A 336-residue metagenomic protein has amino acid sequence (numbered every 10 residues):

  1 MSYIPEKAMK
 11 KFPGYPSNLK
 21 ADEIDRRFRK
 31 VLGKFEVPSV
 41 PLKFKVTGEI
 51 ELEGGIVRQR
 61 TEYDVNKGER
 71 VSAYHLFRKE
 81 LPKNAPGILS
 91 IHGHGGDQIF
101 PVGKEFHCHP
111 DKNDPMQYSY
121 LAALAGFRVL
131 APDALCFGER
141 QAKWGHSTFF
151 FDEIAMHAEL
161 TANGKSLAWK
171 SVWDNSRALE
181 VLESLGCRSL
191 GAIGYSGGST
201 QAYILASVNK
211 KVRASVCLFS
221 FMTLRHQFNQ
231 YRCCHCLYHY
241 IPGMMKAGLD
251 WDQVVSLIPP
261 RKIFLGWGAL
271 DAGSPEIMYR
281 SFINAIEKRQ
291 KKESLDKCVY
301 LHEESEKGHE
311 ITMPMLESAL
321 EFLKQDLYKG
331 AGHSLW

Functional and structural regions predicted by a protein language model:
M1-Q59, V65, W336: N-terminal targeting or regulatory segments adjacent to alpha/beta-hydrolase or S9 domains
G68-V71, R78-G87, H94-D97: Proline/glycine-enriched tight loop/beta-turn segments at coil->beta junctions that connect or precede beta-strands
I91-W173, E180, Q227-N229: Cap/lid segment of the alpha/beta-hydrolase catalytic domain
A155-A158, A162, R177, A214-V255 (+3 more regions): Mobile cap/lid helix-loop segments that gate and shape the active-site cleft of serine hydrolases
G186-S196: Alpha/beta-hydrolase fold nucleophile elbow
G194-A206: Glycine-rich nucleophile elbow surrounding the catalytic serine of serine-hydrolase chemistry
I258, L265-W267: Short beta-strand/loop motif that positions the catalytic acidic residue of the alpha/beta-hydrolase fold
R289-W336: C-terminal catalytic histidine-bearing segment of alpha/beta-hydrolase fold enzymes
